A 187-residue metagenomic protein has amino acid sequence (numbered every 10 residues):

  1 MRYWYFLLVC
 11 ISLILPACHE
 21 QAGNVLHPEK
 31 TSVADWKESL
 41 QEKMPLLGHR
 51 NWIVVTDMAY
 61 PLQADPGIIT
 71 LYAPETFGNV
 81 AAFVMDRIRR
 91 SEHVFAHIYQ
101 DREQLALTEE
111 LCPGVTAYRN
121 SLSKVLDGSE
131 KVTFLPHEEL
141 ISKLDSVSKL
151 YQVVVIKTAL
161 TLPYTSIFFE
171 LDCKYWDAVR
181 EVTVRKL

Functional and structural regions predicted by a protein language model:
R2-L8: Sec-dependent signal peptide recognition, specifically the positively charged N-region followed immediately by
I14-A17: C-terminal motif of bacterial Sec signal peptides marking the signal peptidase cleavage site
H19-Q21: Bacterial signal peptide processing site
K30-T31, T70: Metallocofactor- and cofactor-centric catalytic cores in central/energy metabolism, strongly enriched
W36, G48-I88, E181-R185: Conserved mixed alpha/beta catalytic, RNA-binding, or beta-rich assembly cores of soluble enzyme, regulatory
L111-L187: Glycine-rich, aromatic-bearing surface loops/beta-hairpins
